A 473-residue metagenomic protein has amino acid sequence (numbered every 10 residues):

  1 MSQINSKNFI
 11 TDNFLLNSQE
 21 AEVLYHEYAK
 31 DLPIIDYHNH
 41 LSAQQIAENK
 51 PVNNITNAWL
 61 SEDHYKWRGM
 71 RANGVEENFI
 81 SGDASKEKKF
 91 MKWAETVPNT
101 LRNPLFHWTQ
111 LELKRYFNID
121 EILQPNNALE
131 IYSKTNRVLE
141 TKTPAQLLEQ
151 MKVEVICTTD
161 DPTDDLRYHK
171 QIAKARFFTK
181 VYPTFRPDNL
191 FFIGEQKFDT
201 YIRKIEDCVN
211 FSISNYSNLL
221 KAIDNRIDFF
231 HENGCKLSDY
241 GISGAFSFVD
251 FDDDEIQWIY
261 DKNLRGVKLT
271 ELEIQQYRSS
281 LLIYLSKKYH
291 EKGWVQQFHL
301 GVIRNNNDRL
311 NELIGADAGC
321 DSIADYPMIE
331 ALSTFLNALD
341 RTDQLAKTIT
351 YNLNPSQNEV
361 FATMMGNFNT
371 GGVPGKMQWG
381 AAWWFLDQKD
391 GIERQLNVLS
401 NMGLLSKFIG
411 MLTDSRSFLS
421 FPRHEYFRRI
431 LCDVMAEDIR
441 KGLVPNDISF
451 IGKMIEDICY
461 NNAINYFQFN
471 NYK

Functional and structural regions predicted by a protein language model:
S2-K292, Q344-A346, T350-P355, A362 (+1 more regions): Metal-cofactor-binding active-site regions of metalloenzymes
F246-K262, S280, F298, V302-A346 (+1 more regions): Catalytic core of soluble alpha/beta enzymes
V295: Residue-level detector of anion-binding/catalytic polar loops
